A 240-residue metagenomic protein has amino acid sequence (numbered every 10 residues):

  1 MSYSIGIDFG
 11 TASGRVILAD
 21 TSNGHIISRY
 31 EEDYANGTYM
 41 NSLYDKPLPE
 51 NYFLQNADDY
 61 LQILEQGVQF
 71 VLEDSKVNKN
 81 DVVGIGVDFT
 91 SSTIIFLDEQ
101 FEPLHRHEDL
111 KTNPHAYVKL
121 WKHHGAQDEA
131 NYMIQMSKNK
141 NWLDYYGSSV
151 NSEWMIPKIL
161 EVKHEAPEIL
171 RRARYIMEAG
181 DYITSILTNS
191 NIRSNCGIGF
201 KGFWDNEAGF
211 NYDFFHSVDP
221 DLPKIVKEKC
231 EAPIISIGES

Functional and structural regions predicted by a protein language model:
M1-R106, D144, R172, K224-P233: N-terminal glycine/serine-rich phosphate-binding loop of ATP-dependent small-molecule kinases, especially carbohydrate
S4, V82, S91, H115 (+3 more regions): Extracellular structured ligand-interaction cores
F9-T11, A19, I134-Q135, N139-S240: Gly/Ser/Thr-rich active-site cleft segment
P47-P49, T112-K119: Short beta-alpha connecting loops at secondary-structure transitions that line or flank enzyme active sites
H123: Carbohydrate-associated surface elements
E129: Active-site metal-coordination/substrate-binding segment of hydrolases, especially metallo-dependent peptidases
